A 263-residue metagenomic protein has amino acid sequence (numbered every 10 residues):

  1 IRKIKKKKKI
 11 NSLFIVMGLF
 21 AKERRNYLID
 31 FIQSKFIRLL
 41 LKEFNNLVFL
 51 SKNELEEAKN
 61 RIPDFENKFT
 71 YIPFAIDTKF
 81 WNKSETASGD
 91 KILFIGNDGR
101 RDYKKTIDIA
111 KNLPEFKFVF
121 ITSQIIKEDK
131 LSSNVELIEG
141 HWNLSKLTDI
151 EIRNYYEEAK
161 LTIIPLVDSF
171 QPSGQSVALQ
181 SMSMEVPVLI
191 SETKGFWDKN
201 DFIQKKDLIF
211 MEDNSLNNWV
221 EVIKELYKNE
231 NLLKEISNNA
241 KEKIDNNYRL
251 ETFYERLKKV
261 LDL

Functional and structural regions predicted by a protein language model:
Y27-L47: Membrane-proximal helix-turn-helix segments that form the acceptor-binding/catalytic region of lipid-linked
F44-N67: A short, active-site helix/loop in glycosyltransferases that binds the activated sugar's phosphate group
K59-N60, T70-G89, D129: Acidic anion/phosphate-binding donor-loop and adjacent secondary structure in glycosyltransferase catalytic cores
A87-I150: Conserved catalytic-core segment of nucleotide-activated headgroup transferases in glycan assembly
N97, F202-N217, E225-E230: Conserved acidic donor-binding segment of nucleotide-sugar-dependent glycosyltransferases
N154-S173, V186: Acidic donor-binding loop of glycosyltransferase active sites
V222-E225, N229, L250-L263: C-terminal alpha-helical cap of glycosyltransferases
E225, L232-N247, K259: A short, well-ordered alpha-helix in the C-terminal region of glycosyltransferases
